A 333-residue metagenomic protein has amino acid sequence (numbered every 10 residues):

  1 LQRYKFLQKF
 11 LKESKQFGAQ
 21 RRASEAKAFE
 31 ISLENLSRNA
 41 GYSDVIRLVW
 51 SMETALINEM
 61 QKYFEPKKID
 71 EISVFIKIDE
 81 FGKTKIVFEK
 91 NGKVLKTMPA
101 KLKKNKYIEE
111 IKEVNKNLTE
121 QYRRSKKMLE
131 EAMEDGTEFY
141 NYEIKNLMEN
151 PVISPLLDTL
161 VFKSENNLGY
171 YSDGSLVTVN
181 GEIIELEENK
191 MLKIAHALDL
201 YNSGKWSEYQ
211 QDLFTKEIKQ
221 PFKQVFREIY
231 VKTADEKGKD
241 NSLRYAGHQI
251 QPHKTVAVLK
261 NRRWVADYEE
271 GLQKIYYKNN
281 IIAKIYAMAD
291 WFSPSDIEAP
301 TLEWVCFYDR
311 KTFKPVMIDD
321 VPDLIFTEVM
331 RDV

Functional and structural regions predicted by a protein language model:
L1-V333: Non-catalytic terminal/accessory regions
